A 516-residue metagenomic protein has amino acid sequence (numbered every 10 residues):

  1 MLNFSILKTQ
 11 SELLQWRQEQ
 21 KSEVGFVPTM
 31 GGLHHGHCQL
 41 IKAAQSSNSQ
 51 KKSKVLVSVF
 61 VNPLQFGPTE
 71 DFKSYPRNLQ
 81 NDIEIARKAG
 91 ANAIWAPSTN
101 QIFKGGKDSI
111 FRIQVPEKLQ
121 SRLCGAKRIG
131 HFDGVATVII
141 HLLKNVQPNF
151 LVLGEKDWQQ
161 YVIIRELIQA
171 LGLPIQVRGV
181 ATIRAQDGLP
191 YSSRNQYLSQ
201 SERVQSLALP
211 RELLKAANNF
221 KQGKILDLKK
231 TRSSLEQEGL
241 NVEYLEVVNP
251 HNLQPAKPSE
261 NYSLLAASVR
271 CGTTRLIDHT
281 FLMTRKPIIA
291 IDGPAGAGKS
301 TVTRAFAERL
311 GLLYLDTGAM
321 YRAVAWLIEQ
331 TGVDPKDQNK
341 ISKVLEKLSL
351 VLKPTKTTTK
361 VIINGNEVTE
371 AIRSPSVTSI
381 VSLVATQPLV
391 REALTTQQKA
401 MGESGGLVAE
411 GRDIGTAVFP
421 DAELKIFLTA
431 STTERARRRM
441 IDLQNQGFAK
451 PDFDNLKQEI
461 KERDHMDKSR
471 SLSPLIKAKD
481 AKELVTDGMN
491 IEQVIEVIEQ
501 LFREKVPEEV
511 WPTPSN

Functional and structural regions predicted by a protein language model:
L2-V248, G365: Nucleotidyltransferase catalytic core that binds NTPs
A96, K353, Q398-G405, G411-D421 (+1 more regions): Small-molecule kinase domains that catalyze NTP-dependent phosphoryl transfer to phosphate-bearing small molecules
I163-L171, T369-I372, V377-N445: ATP-dependent NMP and nucleoside kinases share a basic, alpha-helical "lid"
S234-M283: Phosphate/ribose-recognition catalytic cores of enzymes acting on nucleotide-derived substrates
G296: Walker A (P-loop) phosphate-binding loop of P-loop NTPases
K299: Conserved lysine of the Walker
L310-W326: Short beta-strand-centered segment that lines the nucleotide-binding/catalytic pocket of NTP-utilizing
